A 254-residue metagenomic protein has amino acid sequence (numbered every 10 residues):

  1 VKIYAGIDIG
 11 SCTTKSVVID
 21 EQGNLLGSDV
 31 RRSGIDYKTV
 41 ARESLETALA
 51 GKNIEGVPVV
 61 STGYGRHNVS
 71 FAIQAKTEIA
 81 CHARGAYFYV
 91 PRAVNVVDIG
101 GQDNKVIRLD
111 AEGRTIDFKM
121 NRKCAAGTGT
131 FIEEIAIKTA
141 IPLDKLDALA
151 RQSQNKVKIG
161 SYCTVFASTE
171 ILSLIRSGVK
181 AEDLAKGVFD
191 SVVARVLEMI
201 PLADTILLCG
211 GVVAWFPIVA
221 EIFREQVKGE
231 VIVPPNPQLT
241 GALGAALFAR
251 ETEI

Functional and structural regions predicted by a protein language model:
I3-T39, E43, T115-K123: Short glycine-rich, Thr/Ser-proximal phosphate-binding strand/loop in the N-terminal lobe of ATP-dependent enzymes
E21, G27-S33, L49-A80, G113-I116: Short beta-strand-loop/turn "lid" adjacent to the catalytic site in phosphate-handling enzymes
Y64-D117, L197, G244-E251: Conserved phosphate-binding catalytic cores of ATP/NTP-utilizing and phosphoryl-transfer enzymes
G65, L197-E198, L202-Q226, P237-Q238: Glycine-rich phosphate-binding loops at beta-strand->alpha-helix junctions
E78, R224-L243: Conserved phosphate-binding/catalytic loops in two-lobed NTP-binding clefts
A111-N155, G160, L247: Glycine-rich phosphate-binding loop plus the immediately following alpha-helix
I132, P234-I254: Glycine-rich phosphate-binding/hydrolytic loop that grips phosphoryl groups
T164-A203, Q238: Adenine-nucleotide phosphate-binding core of ATP-dependent small-molecule kinases
